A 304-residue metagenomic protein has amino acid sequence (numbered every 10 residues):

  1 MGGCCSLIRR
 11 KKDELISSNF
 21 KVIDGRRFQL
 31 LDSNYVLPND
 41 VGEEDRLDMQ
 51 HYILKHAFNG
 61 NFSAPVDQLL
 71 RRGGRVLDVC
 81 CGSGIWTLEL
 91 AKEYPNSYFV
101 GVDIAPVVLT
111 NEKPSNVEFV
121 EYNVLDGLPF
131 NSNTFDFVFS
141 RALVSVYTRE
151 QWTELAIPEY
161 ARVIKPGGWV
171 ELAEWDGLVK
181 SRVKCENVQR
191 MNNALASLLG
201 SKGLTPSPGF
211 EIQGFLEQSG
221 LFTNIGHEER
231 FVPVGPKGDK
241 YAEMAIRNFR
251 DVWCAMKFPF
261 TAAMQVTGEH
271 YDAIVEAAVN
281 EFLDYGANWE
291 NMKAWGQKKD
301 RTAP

Functional and structural regions predicted by a protein language model:
M1-N39, D45: N-terminal auxiliary segments of SAM/dcSAM-dependent transferases
S6, S219-P304: C-terminal lobe and adjacent flexible extensions of AdoMet/dcAdoMet transferase-like proteins
V41-G74, I85, E89: Conserved alpha-helix/loop element of class I SAM-dependent methyltransferases that forms part of the SAM/SAH-binding
C80-G84: Class I SAM-dependent methyltransferase "Motif I" SAM/SAH-binding loop
S115-D126: Conserved SAM-binding strand-loop segment of SAM-dependent methyltransferases
L125-F137: A short acidic, Gly/Pro-enriched loop at the edge of an enzyme's catalytic core that lines a small-molecule cofactor
T153-W169: A short glycine-rich, Lys/Arg-flanked "PGG" loop and its adjoining helix->strand segment in the class I
K165, W169-R247: Conserved catalytic/acceptor-binding region of the Class I
